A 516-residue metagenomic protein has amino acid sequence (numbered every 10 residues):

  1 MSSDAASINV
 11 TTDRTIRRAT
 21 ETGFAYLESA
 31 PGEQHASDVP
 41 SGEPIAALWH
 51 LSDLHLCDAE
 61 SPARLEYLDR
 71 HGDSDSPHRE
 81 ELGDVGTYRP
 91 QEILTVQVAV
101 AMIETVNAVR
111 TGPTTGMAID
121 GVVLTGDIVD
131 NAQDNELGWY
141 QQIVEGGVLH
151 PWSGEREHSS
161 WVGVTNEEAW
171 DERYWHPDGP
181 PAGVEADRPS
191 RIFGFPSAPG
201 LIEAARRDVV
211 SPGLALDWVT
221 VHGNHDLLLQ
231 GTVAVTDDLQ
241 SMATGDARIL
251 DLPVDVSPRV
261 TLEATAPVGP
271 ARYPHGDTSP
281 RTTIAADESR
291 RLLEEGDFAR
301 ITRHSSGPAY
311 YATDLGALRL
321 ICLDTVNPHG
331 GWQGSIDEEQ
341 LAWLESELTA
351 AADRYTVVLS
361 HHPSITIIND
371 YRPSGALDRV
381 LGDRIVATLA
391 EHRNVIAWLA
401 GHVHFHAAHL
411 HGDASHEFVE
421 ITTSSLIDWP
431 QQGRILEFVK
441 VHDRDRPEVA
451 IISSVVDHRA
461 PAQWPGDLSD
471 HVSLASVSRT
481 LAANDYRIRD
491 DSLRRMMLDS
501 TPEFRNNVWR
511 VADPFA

Functional and structural regions predicted by a protein language model:
M1-T114, D120-V123, T165-I202, T220 (+5 more regions): Metal-dependent phosphoesterase/phosphodiesterase active-site architecture
I45, I119, A215, D353-Y355 (+1 more regions): A general structural motif
D53, G126-D127, G223, H361 (+1 more regions): Active-site glycine-centered loops adjacent to acidic/histidine catalytic or metal-binding residues that shape
D58, V144-W152, H225, L229-T232: A generic secondary-structure signal for well-formed alpha-helical elements
G72-E81, L137, Q142-E168: Active-site-surrounding "flap" and adjacent substrate/cofactor-binding loops of secreted or lumenal enzymes, prototyped
V122, I128, E203, V209-S211 (+1 more regions): Long, charge-dense tracts
V122, N131, E136-I143, V148 (+2 more regions): Catalytic cores of eukaryotic secretory-pathway lumenal/extracellular enzymes that build and remodel glycoconjugates
N327-L341, T349-L399: Active-site-proximal segments of metal-dependent phosphoesterases and phosphodiesterases across multiple
